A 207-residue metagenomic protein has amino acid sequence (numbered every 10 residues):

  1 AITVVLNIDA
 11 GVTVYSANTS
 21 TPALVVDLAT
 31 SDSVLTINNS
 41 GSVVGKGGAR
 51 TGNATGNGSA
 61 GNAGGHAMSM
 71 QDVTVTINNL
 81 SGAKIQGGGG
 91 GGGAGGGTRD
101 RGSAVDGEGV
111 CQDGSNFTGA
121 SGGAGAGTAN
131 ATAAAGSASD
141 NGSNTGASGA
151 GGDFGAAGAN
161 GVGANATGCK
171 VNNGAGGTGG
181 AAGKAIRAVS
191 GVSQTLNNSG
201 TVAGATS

Functional and structural regions predicted by a protein language model:
A1-S207: Glycine-centric low-complexity repeats
